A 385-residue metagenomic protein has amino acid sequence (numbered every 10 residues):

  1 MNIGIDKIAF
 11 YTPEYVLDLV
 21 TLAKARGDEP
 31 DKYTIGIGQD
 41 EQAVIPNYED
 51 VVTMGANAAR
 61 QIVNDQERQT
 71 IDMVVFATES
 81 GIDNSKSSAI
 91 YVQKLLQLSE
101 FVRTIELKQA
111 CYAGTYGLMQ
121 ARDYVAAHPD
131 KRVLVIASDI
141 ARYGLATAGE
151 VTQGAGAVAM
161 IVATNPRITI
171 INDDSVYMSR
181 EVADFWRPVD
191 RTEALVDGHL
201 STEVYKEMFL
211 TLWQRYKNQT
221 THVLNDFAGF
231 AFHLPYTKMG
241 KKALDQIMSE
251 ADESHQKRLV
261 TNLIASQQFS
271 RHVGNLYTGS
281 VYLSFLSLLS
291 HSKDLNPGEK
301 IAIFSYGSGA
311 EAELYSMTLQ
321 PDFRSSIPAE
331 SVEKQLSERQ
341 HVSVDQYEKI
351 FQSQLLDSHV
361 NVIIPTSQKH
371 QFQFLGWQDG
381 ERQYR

Functional and structural regions predicted by a protein language model:
M1-Y48, T147-E203, E207, Y315-R385: Condensing-enzyme catalytic core mediating Claisen C-C bond formation in acyl metabolism
I5, V51-C111, T115, T221-I247: Conserved beta-ketoacyl condensing-enzyme motif
A9-Y11, A77-I82, Q109-G114, A137-R142 (+2 more regions): Acidic, glycine-rich active-site loops and adjacent beta-strand->loop/helix elements that engage anionic groups
E29, V51-D65, V204-T220, V281-L288: Short, well-ordered amphipathic alpha-helical segments that serve as non-catalytic structural scaffolds within diverse
K32-G36, E41-D50, S80-R132, S249-S280: Conserved catalytic cysteine-centered active-site region of acyl-thioester-dependent Claisen-condensing enzymes
A126-A159: Flexible, glycine-rich active-site loops centered on histidine and acidic residues that chelate a metal or position
H199-T220, L224-M248, F269-G274: A conserved active-site cap/scaffold subdomain adjacent to cofactor or substrate pockets
T261-S331: C-terminal catalytic subdomain
